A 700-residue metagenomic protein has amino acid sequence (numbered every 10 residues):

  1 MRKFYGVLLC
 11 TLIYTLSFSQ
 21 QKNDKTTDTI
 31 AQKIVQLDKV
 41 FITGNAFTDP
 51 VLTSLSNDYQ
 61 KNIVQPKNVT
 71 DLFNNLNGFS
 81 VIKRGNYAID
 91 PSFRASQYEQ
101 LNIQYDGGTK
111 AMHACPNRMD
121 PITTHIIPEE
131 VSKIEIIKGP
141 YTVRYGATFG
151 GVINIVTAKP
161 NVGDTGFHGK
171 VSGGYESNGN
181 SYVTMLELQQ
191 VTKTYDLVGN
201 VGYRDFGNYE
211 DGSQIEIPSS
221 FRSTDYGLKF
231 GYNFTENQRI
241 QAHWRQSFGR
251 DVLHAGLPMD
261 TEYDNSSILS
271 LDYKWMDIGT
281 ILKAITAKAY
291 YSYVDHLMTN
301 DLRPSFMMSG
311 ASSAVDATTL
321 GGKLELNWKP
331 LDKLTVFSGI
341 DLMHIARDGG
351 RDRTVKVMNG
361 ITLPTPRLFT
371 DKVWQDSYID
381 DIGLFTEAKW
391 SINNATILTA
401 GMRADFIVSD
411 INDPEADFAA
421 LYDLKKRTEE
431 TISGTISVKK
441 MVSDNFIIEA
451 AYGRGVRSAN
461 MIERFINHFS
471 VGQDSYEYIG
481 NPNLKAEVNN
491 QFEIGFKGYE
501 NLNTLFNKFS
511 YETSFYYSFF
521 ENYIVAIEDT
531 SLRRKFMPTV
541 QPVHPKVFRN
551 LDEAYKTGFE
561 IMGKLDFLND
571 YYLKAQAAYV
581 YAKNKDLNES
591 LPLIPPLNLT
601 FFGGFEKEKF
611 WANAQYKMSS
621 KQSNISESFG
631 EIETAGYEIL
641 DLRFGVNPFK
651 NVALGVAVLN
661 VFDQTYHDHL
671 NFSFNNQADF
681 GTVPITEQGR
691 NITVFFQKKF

Functional and structural regions predicted by a protein language model:
Q21-T27, F206-G207, S213, F221 (+3 more regions): Flexible loop and strand-edge segments within Gram-negative outer membrane beta-barrel domains
T27-I30, I34-T70, D90: N-terminal periplasmic "start-of-domain" segments of outer-membrane beta-barrel proteins
D28, Q60-I63, K67-L72, I89-S92 (+5 more regions): N-terminal periplasmic accessory domains that precede and gate Gram-negative outer-membrane beta-barrel machines
K110-G139: Short acidic/polar hinge/loop motifs at secondary-structure boundaries that mediate gating or recognition
S177-D205, Q214-R250, T261-I278, L282 (+4 more regions): Transmembrane beta-barrel wall of Gram-negative outer-membrane proteins
G199, K283-N300, M441, I447-G453 (+1 more regions): Membrane-embedded beta-barrel scaffold of Gram-negative outer-membrane proteins
I392-N394, L398, I407, S510-F520 (+3 more regions): Gram-negative outer-membrane beta-barrel transporters
V456, Y516, E521-A526, L573 (+2 more regions): C-terminal beta-signal and adjacent terminal beta-strands/loops of Gram-negative outer-membrane beta-barrel proteins
